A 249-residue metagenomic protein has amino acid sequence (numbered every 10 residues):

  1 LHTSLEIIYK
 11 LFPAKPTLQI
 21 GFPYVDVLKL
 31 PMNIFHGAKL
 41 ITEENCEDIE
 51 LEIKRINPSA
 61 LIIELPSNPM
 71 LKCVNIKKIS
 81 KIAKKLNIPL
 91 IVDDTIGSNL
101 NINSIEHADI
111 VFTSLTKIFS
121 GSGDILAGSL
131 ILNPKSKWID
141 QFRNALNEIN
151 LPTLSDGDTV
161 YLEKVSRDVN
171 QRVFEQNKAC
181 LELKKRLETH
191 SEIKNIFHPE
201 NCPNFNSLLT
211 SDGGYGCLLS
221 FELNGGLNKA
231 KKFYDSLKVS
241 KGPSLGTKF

Functional and structural regions predicted by a protein language model:
H2-E192, F197: Conserved PLP-enzyme active-site core in the AAT-like
N195-F249: Conserved C-terminal alpha-helix-loop-beta "cap" of PLP-dependent enzymes that closes/shapes the active-site mouth
